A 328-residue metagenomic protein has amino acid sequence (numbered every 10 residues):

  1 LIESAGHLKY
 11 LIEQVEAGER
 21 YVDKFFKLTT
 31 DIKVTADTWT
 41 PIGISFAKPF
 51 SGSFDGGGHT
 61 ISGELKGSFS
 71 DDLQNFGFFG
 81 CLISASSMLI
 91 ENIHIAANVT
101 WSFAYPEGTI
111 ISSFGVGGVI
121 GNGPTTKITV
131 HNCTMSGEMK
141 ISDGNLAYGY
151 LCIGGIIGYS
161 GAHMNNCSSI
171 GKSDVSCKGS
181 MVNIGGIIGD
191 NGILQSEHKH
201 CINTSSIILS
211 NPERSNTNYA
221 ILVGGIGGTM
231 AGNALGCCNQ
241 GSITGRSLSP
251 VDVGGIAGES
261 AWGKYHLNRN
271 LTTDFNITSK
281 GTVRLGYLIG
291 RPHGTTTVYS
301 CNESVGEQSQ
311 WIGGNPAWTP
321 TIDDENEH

Functional and structural regions predicted by a protein language model:
L1-H328: Surface-exposed repetitive/solenoidal architectures
